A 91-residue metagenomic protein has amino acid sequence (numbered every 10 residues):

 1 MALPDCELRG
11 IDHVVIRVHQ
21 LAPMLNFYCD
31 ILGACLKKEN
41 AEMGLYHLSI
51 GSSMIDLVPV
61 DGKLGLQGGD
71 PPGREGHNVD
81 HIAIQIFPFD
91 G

Functional and structural regions predicted by a protein language model:
M1-E7: Vicinal oxygen chelate
L3, H13, P71, H81: Generic anion/oxyanion-binding catalytic loop in active/binding sites
L8-I11, V79: Core-facing hydrophobic residues within beta-strands of well-ordered domains
V15-G62: Core segments of cupin and vicinal oxygen chelate
V18-P23, E75-G91: Vicinal oxygen chelate
L64-D70: A short, acidic/glycine-rich surface segment
